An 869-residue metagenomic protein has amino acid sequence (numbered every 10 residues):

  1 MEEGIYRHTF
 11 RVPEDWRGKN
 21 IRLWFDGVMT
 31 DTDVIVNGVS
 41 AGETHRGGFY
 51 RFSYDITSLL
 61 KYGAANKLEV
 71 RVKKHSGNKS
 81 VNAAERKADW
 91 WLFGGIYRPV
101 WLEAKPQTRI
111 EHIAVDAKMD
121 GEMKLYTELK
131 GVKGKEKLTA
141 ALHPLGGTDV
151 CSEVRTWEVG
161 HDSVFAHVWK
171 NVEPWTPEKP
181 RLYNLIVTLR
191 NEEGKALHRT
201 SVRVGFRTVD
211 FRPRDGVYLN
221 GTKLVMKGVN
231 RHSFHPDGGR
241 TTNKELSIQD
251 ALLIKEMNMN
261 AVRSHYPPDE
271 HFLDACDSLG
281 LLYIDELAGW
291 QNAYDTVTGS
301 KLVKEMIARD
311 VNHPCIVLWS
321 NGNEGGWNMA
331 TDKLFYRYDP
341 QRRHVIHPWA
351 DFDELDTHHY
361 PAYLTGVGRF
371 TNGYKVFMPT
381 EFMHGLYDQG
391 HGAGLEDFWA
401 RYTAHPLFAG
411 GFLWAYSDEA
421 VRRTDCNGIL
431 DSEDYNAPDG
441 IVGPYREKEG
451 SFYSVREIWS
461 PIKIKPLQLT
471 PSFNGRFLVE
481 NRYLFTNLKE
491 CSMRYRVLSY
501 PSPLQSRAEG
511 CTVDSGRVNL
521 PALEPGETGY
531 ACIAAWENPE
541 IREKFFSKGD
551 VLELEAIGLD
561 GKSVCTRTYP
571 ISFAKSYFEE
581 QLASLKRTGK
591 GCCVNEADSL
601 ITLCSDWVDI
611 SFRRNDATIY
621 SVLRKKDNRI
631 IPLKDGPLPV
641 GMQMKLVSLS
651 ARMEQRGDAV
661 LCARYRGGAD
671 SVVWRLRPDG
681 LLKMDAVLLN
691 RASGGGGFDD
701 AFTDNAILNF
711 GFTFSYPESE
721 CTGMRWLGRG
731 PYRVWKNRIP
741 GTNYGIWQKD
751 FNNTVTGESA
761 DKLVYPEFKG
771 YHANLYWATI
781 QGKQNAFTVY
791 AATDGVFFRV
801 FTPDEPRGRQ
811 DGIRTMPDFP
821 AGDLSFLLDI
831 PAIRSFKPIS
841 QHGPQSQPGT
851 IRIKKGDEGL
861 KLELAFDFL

Functional and structural regions predicted by a protein language model:
M1-I110, V132, P268-E270, L281-L282 (+2 more regions): Accessory beta-strand-rich segments of carbohydrate-active enzymes
G27, V72-K74, T176, N538-S547 (+1 more regions): Beta-strand/loop-rich accessory regions of lumenal/periplasmic or secreted enzymes, predominantly carbohydrate-active
V28, L92-G95, W319, R369-T528 (+3 more regions): Substrate-binding clefts and catalytic carboxylate motifs of secreted carbohydrate-active enzymes
V39-E43, Y62-A104, P177-I186, E555-Y577 (+1 more regions): Glycine/proline-rich low-complexity spacer/linker segments in large multi-domain proteins
K61-A65, K130-R212, E553, G558-A583: Extended acidic/polar, glycine-enriched regions that form or flank non-catalytic beta-rich accessory modules
I113-V115, I186-I254, D274: N-terminal carbohydrate-binding accessory modules
T156-K170, S502-S547: Intrinsically disordered, low-complexity Pro/Gly/Ser/Thr-rich segments with frequent PxxP/GP/PP motifs and embedded
E245-I254, N260-G450: Substrate-binding/catalytic cleft of secreted carbohydrate-active enzymes, primarily glycoside hydrolases
